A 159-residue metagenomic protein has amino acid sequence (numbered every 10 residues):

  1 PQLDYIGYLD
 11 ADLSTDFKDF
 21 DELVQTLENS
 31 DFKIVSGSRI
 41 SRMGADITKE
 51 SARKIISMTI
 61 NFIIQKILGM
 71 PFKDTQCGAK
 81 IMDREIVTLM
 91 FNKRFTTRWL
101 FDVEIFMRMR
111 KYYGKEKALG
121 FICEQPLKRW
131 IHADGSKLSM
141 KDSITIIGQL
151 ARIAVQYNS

Functional and structural regions predicted by a protein language model:
P1-Q2, A45-D46, G114-L119: Short helix-coil transition/hinge motifs at the ends and kinks of transmembrane helices, capturing the brief
L3-Y5, F17-W99, A133-G135: Acceptor/aglycone-binding surface of glycosyltransferases and processive sugar-polymer synthases
L13-T15: Acidic metal-phosphate-binding loop of nucleotide-sugar-dependent transferases
E22-Q25, G69, K93-S159: Hydrophobic helical membrane-anchoring modules
